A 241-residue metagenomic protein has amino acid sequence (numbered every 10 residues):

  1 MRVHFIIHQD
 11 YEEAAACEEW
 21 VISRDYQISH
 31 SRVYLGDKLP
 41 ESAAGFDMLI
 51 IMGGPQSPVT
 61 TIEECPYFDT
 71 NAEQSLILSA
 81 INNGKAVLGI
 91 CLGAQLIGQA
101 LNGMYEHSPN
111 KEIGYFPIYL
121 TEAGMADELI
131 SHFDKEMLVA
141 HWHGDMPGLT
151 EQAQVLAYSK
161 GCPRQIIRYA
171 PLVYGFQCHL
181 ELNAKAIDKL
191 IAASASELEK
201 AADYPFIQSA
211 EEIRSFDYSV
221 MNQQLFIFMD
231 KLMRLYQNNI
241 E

Functional and structural regions predicted by a protein language model:
M1-N83, A201-E241: N-terminal beta1-alpha1 cap of cysteine-dependent amidohydrolase-like domains
A15-A16, P40, V59-I62, G98-A100 (+3 more regions): Short glycine-/acidic-enriched loop or helix-start segments at secondary-structure transitions that form or flank
W20-S23, C65-D69, Y105-E106, Y158 (+1 more regions): Glycine-rich, phosphate-binding/catalytic loops in enzymes
G54-P55, A94, G144, L180: Active-site metal-binding loops of divalent metal-dependent hydrolases
A80-M104: Catalytic nucleophile loop
L101-K185: Pocket-forming structural segment of enzyme catalytic cores
P171-L172, Q177, E181-E212: C-terminal helical/coil "lid" or tail adjacent to the Rossmann-like core of SAM-dependent
